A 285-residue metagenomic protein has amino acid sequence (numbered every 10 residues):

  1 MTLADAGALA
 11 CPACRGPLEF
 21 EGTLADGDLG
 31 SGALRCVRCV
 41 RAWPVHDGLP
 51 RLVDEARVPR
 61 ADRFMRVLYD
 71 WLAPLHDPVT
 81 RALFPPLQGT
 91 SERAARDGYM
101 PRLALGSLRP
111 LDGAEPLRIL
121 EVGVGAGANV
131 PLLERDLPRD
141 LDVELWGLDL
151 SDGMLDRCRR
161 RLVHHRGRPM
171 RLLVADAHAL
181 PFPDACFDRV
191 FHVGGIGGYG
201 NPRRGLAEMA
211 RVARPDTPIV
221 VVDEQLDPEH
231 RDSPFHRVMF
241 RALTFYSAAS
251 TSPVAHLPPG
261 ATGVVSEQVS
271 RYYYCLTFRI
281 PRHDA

Functional and structural regions predicted by a protein language model:
T2-V67: N-terminal auxiliary segments of SAM/dcSAM-dependent transferases
V53-G113, A128-L132, D136, M154-R157 (+2 more regions): Conserved class I S-adenosyl-L-methionine
R118-A179: Class I SAM-dependent methyltransferase SAM/SAH-binding core
L150, N201, E224: Short beta->alpha hinge that forms the Motif I/post-I loop of the SAM-binding pocket
H178-V190: A short acidic, Gly/Pro-enriched loop at the edge of an enzyme's catalytic core that lines a small-molecule cofactor
R189-N201: A short SAM/SAH-binding and catalytic strip from SAM-dependent methyltransferases
R203-P215: A short glycine-rich, Lys/Arg-flanked "PGG" loop and its adjoining helix->strand segment in the class I
V220-T277: C-terminal alpha-helical "lid/dimerization" subdomain adjacent to the S-adenosyl-L-methionine
